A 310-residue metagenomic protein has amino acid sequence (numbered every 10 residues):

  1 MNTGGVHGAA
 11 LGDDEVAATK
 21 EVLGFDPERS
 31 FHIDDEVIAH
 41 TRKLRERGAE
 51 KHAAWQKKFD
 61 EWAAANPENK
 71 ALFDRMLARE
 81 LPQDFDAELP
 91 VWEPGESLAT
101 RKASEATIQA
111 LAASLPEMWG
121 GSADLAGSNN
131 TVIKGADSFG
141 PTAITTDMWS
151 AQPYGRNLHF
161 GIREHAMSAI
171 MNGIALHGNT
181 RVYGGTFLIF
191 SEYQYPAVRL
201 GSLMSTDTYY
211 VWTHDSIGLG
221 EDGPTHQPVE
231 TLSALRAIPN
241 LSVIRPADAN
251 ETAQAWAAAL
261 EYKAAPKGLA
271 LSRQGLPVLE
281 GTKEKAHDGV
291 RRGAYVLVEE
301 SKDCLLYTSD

Functional and structural regions predicted by a protein language model:
M1-P82: Long, well-ordered, tryptophan-enriched scaffold segments
N2, K285-H287: Short, surface-exposed, charged loop/turn segments at secondary-structure junctions
R45, A49-P277, H287-G289: Thiamine diphosphate
R291-A294: Glycine-centered loop/turn motifs
V298-E300: Generic long, charged, amphipathic alpha-helical segments
Y307-D310: Conserved small/polar residues in nucleotide/adenosyl-binding loops
